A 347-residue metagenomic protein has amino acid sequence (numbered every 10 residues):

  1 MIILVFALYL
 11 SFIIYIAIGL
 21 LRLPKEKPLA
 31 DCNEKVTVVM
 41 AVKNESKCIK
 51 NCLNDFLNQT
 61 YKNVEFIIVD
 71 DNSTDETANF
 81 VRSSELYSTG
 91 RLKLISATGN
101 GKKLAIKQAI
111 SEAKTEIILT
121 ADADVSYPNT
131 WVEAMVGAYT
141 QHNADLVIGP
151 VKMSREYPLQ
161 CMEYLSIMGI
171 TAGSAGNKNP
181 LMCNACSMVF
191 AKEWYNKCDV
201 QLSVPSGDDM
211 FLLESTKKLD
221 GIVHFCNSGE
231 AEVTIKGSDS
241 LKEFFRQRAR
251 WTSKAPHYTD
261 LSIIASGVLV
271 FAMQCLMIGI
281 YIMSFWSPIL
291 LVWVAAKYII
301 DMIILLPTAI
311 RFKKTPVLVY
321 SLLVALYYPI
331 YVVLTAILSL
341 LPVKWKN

Functional and structural regions predicted by a protein language model:
M1-D31, I280, L305, V332 (+1 more regions): N-terminal membrane-anchoring/stem segments of glycan-assembly enzymes
I16-G19, L94, T98-A105, A109 (+6 more regions): Long helical/loop segments within the catalytic core of UDP-sugar-dependent glycosyltransferases, especially the large
N54-N63: Short, acidic, metal-binding catalytic loop of nucleotide-sugar glycosyltransferases
V64-I67, A78-E112, P150: Conserved donor nucleotide-binding strand/loop of the catalytic core
D70-N79, V125: A conserved acidic beta->alpha catalytic loop
I118: Short aromatic/hydrophobic "clamp" motif used to bind/position activated sugar donors
Y139, L146-I167, N196, Q201-I263: Catalytic donor/gating beta->alpha subdomain of glycosyltransferases that bind UDP-sugars
I263-V343: Membrane-embedded multi-pass helical conduit in multi-pass membrane proteins, especially envelope-biosynthetic
